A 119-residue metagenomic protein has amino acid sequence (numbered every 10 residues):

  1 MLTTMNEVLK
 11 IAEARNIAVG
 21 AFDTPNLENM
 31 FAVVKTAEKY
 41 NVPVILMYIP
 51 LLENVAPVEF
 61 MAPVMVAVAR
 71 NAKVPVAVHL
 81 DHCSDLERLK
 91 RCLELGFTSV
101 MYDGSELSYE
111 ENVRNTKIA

Functional and structural regions predicted by a protein language model:
M1-A21: N-terminal amphipathic alpha-helix/helix-capping segment at the start of soluble metabolic enzymes
L2, A21-A37: N-terminal glycine-rich phosphate/pyrophosphate-binding loops that anchor nucleotide-derived ligands and cofactors
E7, M47, L52-L95: N-terminal active-site wall of soluble small-molecule enzyme domains
V19-D23, V44-Y48, V76-D81, V100-Y102: Hydrophobic faces of well-ordered beta-strands that scaffold small-molecule active sites in alpha/beta enzyme cores
E28-F31, N54-A62, H82-R91, G104-A119: Active-site-adjacent beta->alpha loops and helix N-cap segments on the catalytic face of soluble alpha/beta enzymes
K35-Y40, A62: Short, solvent-exposed amphipathic alpha-helical segments in soluble enzyme and RNA/protein-processing domains
Y40, E94-V100: Glycine-enriched alpha-helix->loop->beta-strand junction motifs that scaffold or abut catalytic
